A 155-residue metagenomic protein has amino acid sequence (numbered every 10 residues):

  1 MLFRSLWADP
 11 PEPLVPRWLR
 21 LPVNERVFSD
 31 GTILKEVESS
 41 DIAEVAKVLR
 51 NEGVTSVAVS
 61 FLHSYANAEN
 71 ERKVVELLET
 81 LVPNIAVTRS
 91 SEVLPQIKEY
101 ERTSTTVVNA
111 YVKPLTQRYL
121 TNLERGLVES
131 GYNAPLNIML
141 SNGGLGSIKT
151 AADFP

Functional and structural regions predicted by a protein language model:
F3-P155: N-terminally biased helix-coil "hinge/interface" segments that flank
